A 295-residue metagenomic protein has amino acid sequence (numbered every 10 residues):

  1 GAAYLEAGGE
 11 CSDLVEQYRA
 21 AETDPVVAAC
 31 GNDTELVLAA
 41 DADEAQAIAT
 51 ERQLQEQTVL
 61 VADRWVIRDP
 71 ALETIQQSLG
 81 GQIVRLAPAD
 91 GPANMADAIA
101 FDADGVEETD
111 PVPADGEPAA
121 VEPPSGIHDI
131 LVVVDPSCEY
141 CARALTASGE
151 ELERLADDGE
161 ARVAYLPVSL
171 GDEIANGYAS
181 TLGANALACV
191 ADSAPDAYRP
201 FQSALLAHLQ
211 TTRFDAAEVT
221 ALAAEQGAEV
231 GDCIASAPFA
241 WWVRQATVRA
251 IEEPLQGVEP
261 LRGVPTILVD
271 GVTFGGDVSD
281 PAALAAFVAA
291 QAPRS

Functional and structural regions predicted by a protein language model:
G1-Q57: Short, solvent-exposed recognition patches
Y4, G8, L79, S137 (+6 more regions): Sec/Tat-exported extracytoplasmic proteins
L36-L38, V66-R68, L131-V132, R162-L166 (+1 more regions): Structural recognition of the beta-strand scaffold that forms the well-ordered cores of secreted hydrolase catalytic
A42-A45, W65-I67, A71-I75, P136-Y140 (+4 more regions): Solvent-exposed loop/turn segments at secondary-structure junctions within structured extracellular/periplasmic domains
Q46, Q77, G81-A175, T247 (+2 more regions): Extracytoplasmic thiol/disulfide redox context detector
R52-D90: A short, solvent-exposed beta-edge/loop patch
Q77, A89, A224-S295: C-terminal cap of thioredoxin/glutaredoxin-like
A142-E218: Structural alpha/beta surface segment adjacent to cysteine/selenocysteine redox centers across thiol/disulfide enzymes
